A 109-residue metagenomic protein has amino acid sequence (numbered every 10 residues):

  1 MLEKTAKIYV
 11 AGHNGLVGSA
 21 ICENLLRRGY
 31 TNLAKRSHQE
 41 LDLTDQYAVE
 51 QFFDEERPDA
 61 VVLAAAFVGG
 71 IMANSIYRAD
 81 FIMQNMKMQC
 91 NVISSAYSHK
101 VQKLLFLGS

Functional and structural regions predicted by a protein language model:
M1-S109: N-terminal Rossmann-like NAD(P)+-binding domain of SDR-like oxidoreductases, especially those catalyzing
